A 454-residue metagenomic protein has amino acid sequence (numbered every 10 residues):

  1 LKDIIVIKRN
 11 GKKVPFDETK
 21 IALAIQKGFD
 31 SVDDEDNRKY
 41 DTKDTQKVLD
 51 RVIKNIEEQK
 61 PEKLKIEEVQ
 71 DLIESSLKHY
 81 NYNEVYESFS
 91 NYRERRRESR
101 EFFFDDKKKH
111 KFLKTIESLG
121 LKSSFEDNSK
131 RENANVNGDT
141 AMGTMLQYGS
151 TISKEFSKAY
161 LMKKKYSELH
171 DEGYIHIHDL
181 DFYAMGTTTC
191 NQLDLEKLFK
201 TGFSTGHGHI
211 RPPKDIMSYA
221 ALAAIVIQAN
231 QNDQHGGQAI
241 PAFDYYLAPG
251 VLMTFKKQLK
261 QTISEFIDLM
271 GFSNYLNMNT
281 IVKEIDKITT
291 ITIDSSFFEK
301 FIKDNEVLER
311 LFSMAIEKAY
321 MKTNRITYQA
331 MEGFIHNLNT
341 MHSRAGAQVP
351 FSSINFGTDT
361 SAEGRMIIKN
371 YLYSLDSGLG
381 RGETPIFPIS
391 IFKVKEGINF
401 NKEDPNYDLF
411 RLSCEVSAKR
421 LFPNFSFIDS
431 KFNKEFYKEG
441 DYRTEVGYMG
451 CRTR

Functional and structural regions predicted by a protein language model:
L1-L119: Charged, amphipathic alpha-helical regulatory modules used for macromolecular assembly or allosteric control
R95-S99, D105-R454: Conserved catalytic cores of very large enzyme subunits
